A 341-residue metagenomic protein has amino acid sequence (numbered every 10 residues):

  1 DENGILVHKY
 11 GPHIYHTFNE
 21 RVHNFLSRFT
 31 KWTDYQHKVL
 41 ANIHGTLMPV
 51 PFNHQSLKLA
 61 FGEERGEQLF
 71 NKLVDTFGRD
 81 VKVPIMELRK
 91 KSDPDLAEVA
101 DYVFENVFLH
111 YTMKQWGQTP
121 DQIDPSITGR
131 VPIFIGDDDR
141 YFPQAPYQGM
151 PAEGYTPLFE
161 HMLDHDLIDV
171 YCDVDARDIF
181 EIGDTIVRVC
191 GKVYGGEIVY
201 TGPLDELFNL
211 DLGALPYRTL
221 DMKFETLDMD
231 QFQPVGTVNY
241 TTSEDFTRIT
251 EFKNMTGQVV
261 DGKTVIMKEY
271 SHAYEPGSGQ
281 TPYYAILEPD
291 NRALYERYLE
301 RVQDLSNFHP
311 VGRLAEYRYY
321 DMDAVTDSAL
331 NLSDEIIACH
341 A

Functional and structural regions predicted by a protein language model:
D1-V7, F29, T112-W116, I123-D124: Beta1-alpha1 glycine-rich phosphate/pyrophosphate-binding loop at the start of Rossmann-like nucleotide-binding domains
N3-T76: Dinucleotide-binding Rossmann-like beta1-alpha1 core, especially the glycine-rich loop that anchors the ADP
K9-H13, Q148-G149, F224, P289: A short acidic, glycine-rich active-site loop that binds or catalyzes chemistry on phosphate/adenosine moieties
L26, G45, T112, V199 (+2 more regions): A residue-level signal for conserved active-site and pocket-lining positions in enzyme catalytic cores
Y35-H37, Y171-D175, F252, V311: Conserved beta-strand termini and adjacent loop/short-helix elements that scaffold enzyme active sites in alpha/beta
H44-P49, Q55-E197: Active-site/ligand-binding neighborhood in enzyme catalytic cores
D178-G183, V187-R301: Mid-domain catalytic core of redox enzymes that form a hydrophobic substrate pocket/lid adjacent to a catalytic redox
T281-A341: C-terminal catalytic lobe of FAD-dependent flavoproteins
